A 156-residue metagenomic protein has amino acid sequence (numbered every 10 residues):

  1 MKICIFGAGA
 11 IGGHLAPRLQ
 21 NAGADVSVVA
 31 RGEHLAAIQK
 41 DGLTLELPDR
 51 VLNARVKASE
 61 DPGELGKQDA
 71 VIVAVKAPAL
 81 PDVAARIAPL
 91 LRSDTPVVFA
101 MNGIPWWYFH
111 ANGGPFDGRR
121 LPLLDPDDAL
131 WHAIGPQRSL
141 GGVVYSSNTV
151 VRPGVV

Functional and structural regions predicted by a protein language model:
M1-L47: NAD(P)+-binding Rossmann beta1-loop-alpha1 motif at the extreme N-terminus of oxidoreductases
K2-F6, H14-R18, G141-V156: A contiguous, well-structured "functional interface" segment within a domain
T44-L47, G114-D117, V156: Short, hinge-like loop/turn segments at secondary-structure boundaries
L52-R55, S59-R152: Rossmann-like NAD(P)(H) cofactor-binding subdomain of soluble oxidoreductases
